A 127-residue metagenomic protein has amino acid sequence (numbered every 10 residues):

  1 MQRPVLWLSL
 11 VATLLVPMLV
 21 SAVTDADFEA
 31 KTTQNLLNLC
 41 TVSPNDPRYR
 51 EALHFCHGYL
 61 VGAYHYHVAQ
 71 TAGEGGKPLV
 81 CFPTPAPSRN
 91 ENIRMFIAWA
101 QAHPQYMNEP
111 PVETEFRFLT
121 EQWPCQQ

Functional and structural regions predicted by a protein language model:
M1-L8: Bacterial N-terminal signal peptides that target proteins for export
T13-L14: Hydrophobic alpha-helical transmembrane segments of integral membrane proteins, especially lipid-exposed positions
P17-S21: N-terminal signal peptide c-region/cleavage motif recognized by signal peptidases
V23-A30: N-terminal low-complexity, Pro/Thr/Ser-rich intrinsically disordered segments that act as propeptides or flexible
K31-M95: Short N-proximal segments of mature Sec-exported proteins
N92-I97, P111-E115: Helix-rich interaction surfaces within compact, conserved domain-sized segments that mediate assembly or partner
A102-H103: Acidic, glycine-rich flexible loop segments
M107-Q127: C-terminal partner/receptor-binding element of secreted or periplasmic proteins
